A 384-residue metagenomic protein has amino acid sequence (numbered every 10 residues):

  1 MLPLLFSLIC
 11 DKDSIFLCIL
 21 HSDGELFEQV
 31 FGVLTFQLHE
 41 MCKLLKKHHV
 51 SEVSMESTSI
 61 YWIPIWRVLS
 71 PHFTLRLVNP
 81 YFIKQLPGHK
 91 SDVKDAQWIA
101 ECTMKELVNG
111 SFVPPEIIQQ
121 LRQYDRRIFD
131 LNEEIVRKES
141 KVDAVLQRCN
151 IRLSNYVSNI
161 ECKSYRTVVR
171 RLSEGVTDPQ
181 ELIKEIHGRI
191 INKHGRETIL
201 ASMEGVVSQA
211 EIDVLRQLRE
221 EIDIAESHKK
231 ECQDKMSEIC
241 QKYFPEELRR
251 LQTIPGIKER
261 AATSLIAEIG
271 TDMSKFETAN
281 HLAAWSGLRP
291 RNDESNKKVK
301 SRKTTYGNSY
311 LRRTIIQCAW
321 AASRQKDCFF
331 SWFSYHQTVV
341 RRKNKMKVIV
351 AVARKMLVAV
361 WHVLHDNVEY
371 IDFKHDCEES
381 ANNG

Functional and structural regions predicted by a protein language model:
M1-G384: A detector of single, family-specific signature residues that are central to catalytic or substrate-handling motifs
